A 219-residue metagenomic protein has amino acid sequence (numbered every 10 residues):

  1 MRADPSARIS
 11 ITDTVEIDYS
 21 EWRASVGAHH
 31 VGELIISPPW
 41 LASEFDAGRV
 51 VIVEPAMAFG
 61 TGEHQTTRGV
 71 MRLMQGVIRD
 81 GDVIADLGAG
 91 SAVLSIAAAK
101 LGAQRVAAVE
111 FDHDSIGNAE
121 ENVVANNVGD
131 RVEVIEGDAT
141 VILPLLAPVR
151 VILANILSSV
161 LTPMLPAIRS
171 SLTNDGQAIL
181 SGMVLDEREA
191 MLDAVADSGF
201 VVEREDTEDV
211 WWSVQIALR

Functional and structural regions predicted by a protein language model:
M1-E44: N-terminal auxiliary segments of SAM/dcSAM-dependent transferases
D4-S6, V31, D46, R79 (+2 more regions): Short, well-ordered coil/turn elements that cap or connect secondary structure elements
R8-S10, I35, V83, R105 (+2 more regions): Conserved beta-strand segments of alpha/beta enzyme cores
I35, I52-E54, E110, I179: Conserved beta-strand segments that form the floor/walls of ligand-binding pockets within enzyme and binding domains
S43, G60, S159: Active-site beta-alpha loop architecture of Rossmann-like, nucleotide-cofactor-dependent enzymes
V51-I52, A85: Conserved beta-strand elements of the Class I
M57, T61-T140, P148: Conserved SAM/SAH cofactor-binding pocket of Class I
F111-R219: S-adenosylmethionine
